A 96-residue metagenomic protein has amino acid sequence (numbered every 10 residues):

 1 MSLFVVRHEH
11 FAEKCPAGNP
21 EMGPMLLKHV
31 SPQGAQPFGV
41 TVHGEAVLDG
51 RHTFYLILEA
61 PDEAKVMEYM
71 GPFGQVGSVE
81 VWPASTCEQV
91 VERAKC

Functional and structural regions predicted by a protein language model:
M1-Q36, T41-H52, P61-A64, T86-C96: Short S/T/G/P-rich N-terminal loop/turn motif that feeds into the first structured element of a domain
K14-C15, Q75-G77: A short local loop/turn or secondary-structure capping micro-motif enriched for an aromatic residue
P37, F73-V76: Acidic-histidine catalytic/liganding microenvironments
T53-Y55, S78: Short active-site oxyanion
I57-E59: Short hydrophobic/aromatic beta-strand micro-patches that form the beta-sheet surface supporting nucleotide- or nucleic
V66-G74: Short amphipathic alpha-helices in soluble, non-transmembrane regions that often serve as interface/regulatory elements
V76-E88: Conserved short beta-strand edge segments in small beta-sheet-based binding/regulatory domains
